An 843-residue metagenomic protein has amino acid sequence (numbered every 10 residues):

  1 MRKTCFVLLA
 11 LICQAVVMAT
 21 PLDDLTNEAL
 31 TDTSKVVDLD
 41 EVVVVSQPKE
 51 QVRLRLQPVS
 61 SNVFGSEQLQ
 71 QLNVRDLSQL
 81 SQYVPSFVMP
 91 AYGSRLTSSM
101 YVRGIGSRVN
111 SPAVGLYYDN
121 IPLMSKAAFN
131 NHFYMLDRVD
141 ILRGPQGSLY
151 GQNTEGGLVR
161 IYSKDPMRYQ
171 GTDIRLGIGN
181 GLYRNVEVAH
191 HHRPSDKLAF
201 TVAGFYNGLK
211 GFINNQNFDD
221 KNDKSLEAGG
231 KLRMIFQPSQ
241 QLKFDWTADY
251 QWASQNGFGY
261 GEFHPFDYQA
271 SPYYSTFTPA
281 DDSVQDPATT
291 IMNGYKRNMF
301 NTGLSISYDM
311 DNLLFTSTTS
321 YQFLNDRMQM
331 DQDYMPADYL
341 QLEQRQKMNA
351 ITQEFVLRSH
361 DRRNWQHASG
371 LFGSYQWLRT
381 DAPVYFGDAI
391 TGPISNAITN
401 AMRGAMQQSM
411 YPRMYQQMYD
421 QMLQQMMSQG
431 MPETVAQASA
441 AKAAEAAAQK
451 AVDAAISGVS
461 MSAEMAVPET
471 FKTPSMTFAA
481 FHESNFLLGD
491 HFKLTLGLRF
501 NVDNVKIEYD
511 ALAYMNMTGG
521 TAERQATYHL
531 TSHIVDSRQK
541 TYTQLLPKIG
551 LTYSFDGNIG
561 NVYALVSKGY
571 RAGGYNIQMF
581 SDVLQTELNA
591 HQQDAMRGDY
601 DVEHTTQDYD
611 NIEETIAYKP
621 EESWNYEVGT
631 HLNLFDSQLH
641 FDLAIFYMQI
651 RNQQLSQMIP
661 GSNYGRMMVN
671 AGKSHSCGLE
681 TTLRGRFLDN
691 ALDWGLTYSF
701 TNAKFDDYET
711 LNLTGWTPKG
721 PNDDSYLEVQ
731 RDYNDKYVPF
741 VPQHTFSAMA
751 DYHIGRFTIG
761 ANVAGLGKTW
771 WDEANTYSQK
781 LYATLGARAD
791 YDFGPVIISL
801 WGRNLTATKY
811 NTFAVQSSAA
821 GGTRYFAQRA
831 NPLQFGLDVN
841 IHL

Functional and structural regions predicted by a protein language model:
V36-Y169, V628: Acidic, small-polar-rich N-terminal luminal/periplasmic segments of exported/outer-membrane proteins
S98, P112, S125, Y134-D137 (+7 more regions): Outer-membrane beta-barrel translocator/receptor signature
R168-Y169, G177, R193-S283, P287-T289 (+5 more regions): Periplasmic-side early beta-strands and strand-to-turn transitions of outer-membrane beta-barrels
G177-N185, G208-Q237, T278-M299, M335-T352 (+5 more regions): Outer-membrane beta-barrel proteins
N214-D220, F258-D286, D333-L340, P383-A466 (+5 more regions): Solvent-exposed loop segments that connect transmembrane elements
S305-M310, L314-S320, N325-M330, N561-L565 (+5 more regions): Membrane-embedded beta-barrel scaffold of Gram-negative outer-membrane proteins
A368, S374, D490-H491, V502 (+3 more regions): Gram-negative outer-membrane beta-barrel transporters
L378, I390, Y570, K704 (+3 more regions): C-terminal beta-signal and adjacent terminal beta-strands/loops of Gram-negative outer-membrane beta-barrel proteins
